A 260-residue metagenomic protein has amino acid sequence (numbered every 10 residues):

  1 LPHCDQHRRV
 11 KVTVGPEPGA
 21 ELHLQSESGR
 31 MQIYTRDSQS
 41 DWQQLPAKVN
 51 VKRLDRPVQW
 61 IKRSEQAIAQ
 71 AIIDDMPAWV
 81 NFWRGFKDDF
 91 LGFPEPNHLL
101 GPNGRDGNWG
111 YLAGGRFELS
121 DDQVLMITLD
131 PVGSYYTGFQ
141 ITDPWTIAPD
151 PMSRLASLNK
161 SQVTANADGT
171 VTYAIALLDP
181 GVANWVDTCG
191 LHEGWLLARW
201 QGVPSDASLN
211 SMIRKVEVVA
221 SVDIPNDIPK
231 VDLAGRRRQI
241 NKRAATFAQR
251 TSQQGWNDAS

Functional and structural regions predicted by a protein language model:
L1-S260: A compositional/structural signature for long, glycine/proline-rich flexible linkers and loops on extracytoplasmic
